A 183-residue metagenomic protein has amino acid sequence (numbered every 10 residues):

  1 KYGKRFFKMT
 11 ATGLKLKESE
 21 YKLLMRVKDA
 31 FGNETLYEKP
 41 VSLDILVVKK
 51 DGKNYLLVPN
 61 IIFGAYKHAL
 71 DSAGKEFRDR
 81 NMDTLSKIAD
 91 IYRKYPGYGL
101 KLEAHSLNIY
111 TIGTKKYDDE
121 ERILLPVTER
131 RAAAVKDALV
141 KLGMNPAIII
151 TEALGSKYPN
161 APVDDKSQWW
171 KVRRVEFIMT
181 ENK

Functional and structural regions predicted by a protein language model:
Y2-K101, G113, T180-K183: Periplasmic peptidoglycan-binding/tethering modules of Gram-negative envelope proteins
K75, H105-K183: Periplasmic OmpA-like peptidoglycan-binding domain that tethers envelope proteins to the cell wall
